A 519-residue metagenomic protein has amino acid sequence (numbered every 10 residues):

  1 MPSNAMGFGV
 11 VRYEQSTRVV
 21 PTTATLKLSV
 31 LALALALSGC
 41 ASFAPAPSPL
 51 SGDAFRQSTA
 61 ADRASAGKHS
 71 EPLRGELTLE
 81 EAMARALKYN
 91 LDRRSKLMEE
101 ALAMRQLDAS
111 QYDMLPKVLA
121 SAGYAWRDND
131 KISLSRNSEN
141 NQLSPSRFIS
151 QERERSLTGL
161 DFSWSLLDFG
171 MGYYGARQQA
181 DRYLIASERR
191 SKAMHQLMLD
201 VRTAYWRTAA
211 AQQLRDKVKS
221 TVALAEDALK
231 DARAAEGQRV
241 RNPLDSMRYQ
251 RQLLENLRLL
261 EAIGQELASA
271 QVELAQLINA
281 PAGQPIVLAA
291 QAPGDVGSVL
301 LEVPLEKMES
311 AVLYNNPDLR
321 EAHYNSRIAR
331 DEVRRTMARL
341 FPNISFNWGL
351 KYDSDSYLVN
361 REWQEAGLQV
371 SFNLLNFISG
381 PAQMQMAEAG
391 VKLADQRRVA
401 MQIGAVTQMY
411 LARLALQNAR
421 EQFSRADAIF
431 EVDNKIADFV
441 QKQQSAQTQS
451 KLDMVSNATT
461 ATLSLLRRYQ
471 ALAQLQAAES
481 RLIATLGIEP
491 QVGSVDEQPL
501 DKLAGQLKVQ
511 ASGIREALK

Functional and structural regions predicted by a protein language model:
M1-A24: N-terminal secretory signal peptides that target proteins for export/translocation
A5, A41, P45, A193-A311 (+7 more regions): Periplasmic alpha-helical coiled-coil/stalk elements that build and connect Gram-negative outer-membrane
K27-S38: Bacterial N-terminal signal peptides
A41-L50, D128, A282, R467-K519: Acidic, low-complexity, intrinsically disordered peripheral segments
A61-R85: Regulatory alphaC helix of protein kinase catalytic domains
K68-R74, S121-D161, Q291-E302, R334 (+2 more regions): Small/polar, glycine/serine/threonine/aspartate-rich low-complexity segments that form flexible
E81, R155-L157, T203, R248 (+2 more regions): Transmembrane beta-barrel architecture of outer-membrane proteins
A84-R94, A101-P116, F148-E152, G159-Q178 (+8 more regions): A glycine-/polar-enriched beta->alpha junction
